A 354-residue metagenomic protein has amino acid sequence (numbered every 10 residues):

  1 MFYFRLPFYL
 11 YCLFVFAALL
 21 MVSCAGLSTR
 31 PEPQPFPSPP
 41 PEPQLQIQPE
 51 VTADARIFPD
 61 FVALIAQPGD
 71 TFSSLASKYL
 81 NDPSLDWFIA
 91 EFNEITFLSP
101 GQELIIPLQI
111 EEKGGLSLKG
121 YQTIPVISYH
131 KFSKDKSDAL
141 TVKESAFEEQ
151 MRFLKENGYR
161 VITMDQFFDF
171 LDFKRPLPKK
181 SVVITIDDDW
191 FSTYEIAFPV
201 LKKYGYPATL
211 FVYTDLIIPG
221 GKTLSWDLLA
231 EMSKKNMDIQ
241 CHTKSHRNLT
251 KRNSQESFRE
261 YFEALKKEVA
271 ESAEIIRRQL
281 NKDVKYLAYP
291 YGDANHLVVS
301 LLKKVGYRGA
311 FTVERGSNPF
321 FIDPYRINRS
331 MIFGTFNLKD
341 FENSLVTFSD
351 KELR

Functional and structural regions predicted by a protein language model:
R30-R56, N81-K119: Extracellular LysM carbohydrate-binding repeats and other cell-envelope/extracellular binding modules
P49-P83: Primarily a LysM-type cell-wall glycan-binding module
R56-F58, D70-T71, I127-S137: Acidic/histidine-rich, surface-exposed loop or edge segments in extracytoplasmic proteins
S73-S74, S133-A139, S192-Y194, T335-K339: Short, solvent-exposed loop/turn elements at domain surfaces
Q122-K134, F170-F173, L177-V182, W190-L297 (+1 more regions): Metal-dependent polysaccharide deacetylase catalytic core of the NodB/CE4 family, i.e., the active-site-bearing domain
S145-R175, R277, V299, K303-L338 (+2 more regions): C-terminal domain-boundary segment and adjacent tail
